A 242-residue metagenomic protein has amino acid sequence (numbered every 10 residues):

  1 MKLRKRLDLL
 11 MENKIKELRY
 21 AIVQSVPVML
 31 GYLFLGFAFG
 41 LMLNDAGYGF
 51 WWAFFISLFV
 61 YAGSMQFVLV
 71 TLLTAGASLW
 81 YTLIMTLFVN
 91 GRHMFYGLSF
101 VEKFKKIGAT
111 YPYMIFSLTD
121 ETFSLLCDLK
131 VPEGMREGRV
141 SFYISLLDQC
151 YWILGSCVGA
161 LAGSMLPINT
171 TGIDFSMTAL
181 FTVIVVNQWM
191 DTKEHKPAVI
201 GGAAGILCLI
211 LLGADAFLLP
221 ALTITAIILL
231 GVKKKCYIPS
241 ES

Functional and structural regions predicted by a protein language model:
M1-Y20: Short, Lys/Arg-rich, polar N-terminal cytosolic tail immediately upstream of the first transmembrane signal-anchor
L10, I84-D174: Helix-loop-helix junctions within the multi-pass membrane cores of secondary transporters/permeases
Y20-I115, D128-L129, Y151, F217: Pore-lining transmembrane helices
G47, G76, K106, G134 (+2 more regions): Helix-loop interface residues and adjacent transmembrane-helix termini in multi-pass membrane transporters, primarily
Y61-S64, F88-F95, L180-V186, G205-L207 (+1 more regions): Alpha-helical transmembrane segments and their membrane-interface exit regions
Q66-L72, F95-F100, V186-D191, L209-L218 (+1 more regions): Juxtamembrane membrane-interface segments at transmembrane alpha-helix termini
R136-T223: Membrane-embedded alpha-helical modules
